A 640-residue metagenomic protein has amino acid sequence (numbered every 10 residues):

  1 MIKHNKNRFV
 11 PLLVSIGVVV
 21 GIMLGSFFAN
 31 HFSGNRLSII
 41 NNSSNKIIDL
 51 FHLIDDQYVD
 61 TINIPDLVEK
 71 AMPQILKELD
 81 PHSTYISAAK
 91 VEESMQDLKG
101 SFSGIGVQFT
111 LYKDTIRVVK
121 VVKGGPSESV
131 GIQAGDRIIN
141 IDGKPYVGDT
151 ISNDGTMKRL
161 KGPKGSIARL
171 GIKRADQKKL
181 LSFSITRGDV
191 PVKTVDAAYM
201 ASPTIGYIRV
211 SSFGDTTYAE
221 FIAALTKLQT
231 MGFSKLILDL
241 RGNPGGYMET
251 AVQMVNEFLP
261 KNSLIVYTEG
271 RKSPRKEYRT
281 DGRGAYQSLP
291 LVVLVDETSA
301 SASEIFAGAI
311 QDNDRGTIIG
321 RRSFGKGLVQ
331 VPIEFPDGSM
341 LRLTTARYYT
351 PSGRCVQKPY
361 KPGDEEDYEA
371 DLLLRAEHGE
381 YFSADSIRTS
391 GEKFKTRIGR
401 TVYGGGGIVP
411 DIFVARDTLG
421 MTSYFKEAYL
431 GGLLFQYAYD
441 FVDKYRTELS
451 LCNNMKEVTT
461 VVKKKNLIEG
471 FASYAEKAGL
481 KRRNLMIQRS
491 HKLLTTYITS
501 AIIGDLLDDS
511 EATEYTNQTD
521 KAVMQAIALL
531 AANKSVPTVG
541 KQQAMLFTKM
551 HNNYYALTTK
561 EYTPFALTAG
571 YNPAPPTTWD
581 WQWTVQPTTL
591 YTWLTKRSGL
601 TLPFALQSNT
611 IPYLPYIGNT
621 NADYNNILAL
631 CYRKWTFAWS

Functional and structural regions predicted by a protein language model:
I2, F27-S43, I47, F51 (+7 more regions): Cleft-lining beta-strand/loop regions that shape enzyme active-site pockets
L12-F27: Hydrophobic membrane-insertion alpha-helices, especially the h-region of bacterial N-terminal signal peptides
Y58-V119, G165-A197, T516-I527, N533-T548: Extended, small/polar residue-biased N-terminal targeting/export presequences and adjacent propeptide/linker tracts
G135-R137: Structural motif
A302, D314, G325-R388: Polar, glycine-rich mid-to-C-terminal structural blocks that act as macromolecule-binding/assembly scaffolds
C355-V356, Y360-Y554: Conserved functional hotspot residues or short segments at active or partner-binding sites across diverse domains
L557-K560, T578-Q582, F604, I611 (+1 more regions): Intrinsic disorder/low-complexity segments
Y571, W579-W593, R597-S598, S608 (+2 more regions): Low-acidity, Ser/Thr- and Arg-rich intrinsically disordered low-complexity segments
